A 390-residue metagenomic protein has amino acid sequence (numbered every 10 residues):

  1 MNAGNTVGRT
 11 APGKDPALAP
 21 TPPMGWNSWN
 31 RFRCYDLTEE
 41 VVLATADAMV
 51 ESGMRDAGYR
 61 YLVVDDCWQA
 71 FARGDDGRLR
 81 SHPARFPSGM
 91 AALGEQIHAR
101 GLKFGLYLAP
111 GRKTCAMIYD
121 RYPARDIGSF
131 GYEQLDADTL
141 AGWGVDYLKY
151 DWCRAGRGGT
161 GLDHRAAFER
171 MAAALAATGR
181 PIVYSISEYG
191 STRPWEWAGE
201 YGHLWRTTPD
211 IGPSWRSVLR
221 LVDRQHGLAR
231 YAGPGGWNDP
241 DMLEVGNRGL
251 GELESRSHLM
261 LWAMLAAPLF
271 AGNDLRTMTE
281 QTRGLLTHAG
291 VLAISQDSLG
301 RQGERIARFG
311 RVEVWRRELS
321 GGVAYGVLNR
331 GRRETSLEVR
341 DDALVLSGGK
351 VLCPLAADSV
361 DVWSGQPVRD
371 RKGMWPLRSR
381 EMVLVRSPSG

Functional and structural regions predicted by a protein language model:
N2-D36: N-terminal module-boundary/linker segments of secreted carbohydrate-active enzymes
P23-S28, G58-D65, K103-L108, D146-D151 (+7 more regions): Structural recognition of the beta-strand scaffold that forms the well-ordered cores of secreted hydrolase catalytic
C34, A44-T160: Aromatic-lined carbohydrate-binding/catalytic grooves of carbohydrate-active enzymes
D126, Y132-L135, A166, A176-A177 (+1 more regions): Glycan-recognition surfaces
S257-I306: Catalytic cores of secreted or luminal carbohydrate-active enzymes
W262-L265, F270-G272, R308-G348: Carbohydrate-binding surface patches
D342-G365: Solvent-exposed beta-hairpin/edge-strand motifs
R369-G390: C-terminal beta-strand-rich structural cap/linker in extracellular carbohydrate-active enzymes
